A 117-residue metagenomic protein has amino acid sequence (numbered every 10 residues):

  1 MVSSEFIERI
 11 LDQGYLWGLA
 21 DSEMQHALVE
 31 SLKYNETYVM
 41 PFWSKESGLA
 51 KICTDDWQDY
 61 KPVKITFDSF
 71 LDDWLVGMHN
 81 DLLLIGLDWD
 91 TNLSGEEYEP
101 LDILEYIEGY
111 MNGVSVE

Functional and structural regions predicted by a protein language model:
M1-E117: Conserved NAD+-utilizing ADP-ribose enzyme module
